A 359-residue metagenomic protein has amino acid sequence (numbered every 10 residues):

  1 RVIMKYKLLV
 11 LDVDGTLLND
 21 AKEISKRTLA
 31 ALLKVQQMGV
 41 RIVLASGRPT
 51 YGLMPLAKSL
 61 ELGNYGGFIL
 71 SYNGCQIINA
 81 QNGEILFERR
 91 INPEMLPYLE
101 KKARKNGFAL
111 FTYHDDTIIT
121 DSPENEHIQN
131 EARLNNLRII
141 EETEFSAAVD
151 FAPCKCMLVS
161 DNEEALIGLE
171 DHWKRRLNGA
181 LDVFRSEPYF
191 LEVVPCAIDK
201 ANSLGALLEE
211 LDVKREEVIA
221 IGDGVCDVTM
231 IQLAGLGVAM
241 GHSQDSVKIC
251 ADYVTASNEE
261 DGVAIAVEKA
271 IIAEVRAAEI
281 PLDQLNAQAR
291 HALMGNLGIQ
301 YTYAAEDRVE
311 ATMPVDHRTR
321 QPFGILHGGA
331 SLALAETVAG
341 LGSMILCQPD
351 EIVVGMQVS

Functional and structural regions predicted by a protein language model:
R1-V13, A30-L33, Q37: Non-catalytic pre-domain segments flanking phosphatase-related domains
M4-L8, S25, E192-R276: Mg2+-dependent phosphoryl-transfer enzymes with acidic/Ser/Thr/Gly-rich catalytic loops
K5-K22, L99, I231: Asp-based phosphoryl-transfer active-site loop
K26-H127: Active-site phosphate-binding/coordination module
V35, S46, N73, C156 (+3 more regions): Residue-level signal for inorganic ion chemistry
G39-V43, Y65-G67, K155, E216-E217 (+1 more regions): Short active-site oxyanion
K102, N106-I221, V225, M230-L233: Conserved acidic, metal-coordinating active-site core of Asp-based, Mg2+-dependent phosphoryl-transfer enzymes
A273-S359: Terminal targeting signals and extreme-terminal segments of soluble enzymes
